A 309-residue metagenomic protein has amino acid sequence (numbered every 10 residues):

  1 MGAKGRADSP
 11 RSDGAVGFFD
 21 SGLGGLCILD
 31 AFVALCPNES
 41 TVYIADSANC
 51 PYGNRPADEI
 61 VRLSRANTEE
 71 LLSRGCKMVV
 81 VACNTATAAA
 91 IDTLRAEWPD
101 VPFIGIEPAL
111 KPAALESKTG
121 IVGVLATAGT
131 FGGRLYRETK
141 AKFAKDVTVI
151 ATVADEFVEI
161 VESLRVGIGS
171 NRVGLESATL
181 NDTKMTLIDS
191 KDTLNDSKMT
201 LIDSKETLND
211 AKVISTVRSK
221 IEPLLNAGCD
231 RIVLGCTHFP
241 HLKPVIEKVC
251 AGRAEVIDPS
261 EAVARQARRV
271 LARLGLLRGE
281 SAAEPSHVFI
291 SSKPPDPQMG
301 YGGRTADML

Functional and structural regions predicted by a protein language model:
M1-L309: Non-catalytic structural scaffold of enzyme domains
